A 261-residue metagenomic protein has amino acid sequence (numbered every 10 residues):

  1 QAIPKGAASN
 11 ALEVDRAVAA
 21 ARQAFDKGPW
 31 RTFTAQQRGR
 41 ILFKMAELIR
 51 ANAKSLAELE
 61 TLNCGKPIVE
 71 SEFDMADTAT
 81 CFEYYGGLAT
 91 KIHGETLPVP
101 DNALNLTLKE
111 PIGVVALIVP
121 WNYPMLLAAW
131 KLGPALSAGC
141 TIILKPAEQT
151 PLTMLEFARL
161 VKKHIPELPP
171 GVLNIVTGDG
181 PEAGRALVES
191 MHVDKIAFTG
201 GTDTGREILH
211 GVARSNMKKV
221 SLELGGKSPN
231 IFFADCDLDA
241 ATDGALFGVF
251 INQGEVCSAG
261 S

Functional and structural regions predicted by a protein language model:
Q1-K5, Q37-K44, A76, K91-I118 (+1 more regions): Terminal low-complexity tails and localization/encapsulation signals of metabolic enzymes
P4-I92: Glycine-rich loop-to-alpha-helix module at the N-terminal edge of alpha/beta enzyme cores
R38, E60, F82, G139 (+3 more regions): Residue-level signal for inorganic ion chemistry
A57-D74, P181, G225-K227, G254-S261: Flexible, acidic loop-helix segments that line cofactor/substrate-binding pockets
F82, M154-F157, L187, I208: Hydrophobic packing residues within well-ordered alpha-helices of enzyme cores
E95-H164, P169: Conserved small-residue-rich beta-alpha loop and adjacent elements that most often cradle the phosphate/pyrophosphate
L104-N105, N174-D194: A structured beta-alpha segment of the ubiquitous adenosine-cofactor-binding alpha/beta core
K163, K195, D203-S261: ALDH superfamily catalytic-core signature
